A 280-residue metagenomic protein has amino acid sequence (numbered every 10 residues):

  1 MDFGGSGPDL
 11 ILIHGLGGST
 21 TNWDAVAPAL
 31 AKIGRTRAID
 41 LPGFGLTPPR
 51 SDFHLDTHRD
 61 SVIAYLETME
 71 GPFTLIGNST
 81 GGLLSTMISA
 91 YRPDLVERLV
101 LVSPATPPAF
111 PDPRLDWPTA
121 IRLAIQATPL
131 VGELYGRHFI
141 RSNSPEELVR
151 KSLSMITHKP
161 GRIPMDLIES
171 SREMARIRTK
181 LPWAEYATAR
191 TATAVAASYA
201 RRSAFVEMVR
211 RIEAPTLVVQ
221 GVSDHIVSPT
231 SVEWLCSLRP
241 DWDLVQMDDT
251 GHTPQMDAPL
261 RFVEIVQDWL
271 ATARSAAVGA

Functional and structural regions predicted by a protein language model:
D2-P48, Y65, G71: Conserved HGGG/HGGXW glycine-rich cap/lid loop of the alpha/beta-hydrolase fold
T57-F73: Conserved acidic catalytic loop of the alpha/beta-hydrolase fold
G82-P93, L99: Short glycine-enriched nucleophile-adjacent loop and the immediately C-terminal alpha-helix near the catalytic center
A90, L99-F139: Flexible "cap/lid" loop of the alpha/beta hydrolase fold
R137-R211: Conserved alpha/beta-hydrolase catalytic His-Asp/Glu region
S198-Y199, S223-V227: Acidic catalytic loop of the alpha/beta-hydrolase fold
I212, V218-Q220: Short beta-strand/loop motif that positions the catalytic acidic residue of the alpha/beta-hydrolase fold
I226, T250-V263: Catalytic histidine-centered segment of alpha/beta-hydrolase-like enzymes
